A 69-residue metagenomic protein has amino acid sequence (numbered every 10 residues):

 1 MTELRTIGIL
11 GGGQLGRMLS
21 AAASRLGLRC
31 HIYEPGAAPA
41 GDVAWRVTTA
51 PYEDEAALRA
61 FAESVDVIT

Functional and structural regions predicted by a protein language model:
M1-T69: ATP-binding N-terminal substructure of ATP-dependent carboxylate-amine bond-forming enzymes
